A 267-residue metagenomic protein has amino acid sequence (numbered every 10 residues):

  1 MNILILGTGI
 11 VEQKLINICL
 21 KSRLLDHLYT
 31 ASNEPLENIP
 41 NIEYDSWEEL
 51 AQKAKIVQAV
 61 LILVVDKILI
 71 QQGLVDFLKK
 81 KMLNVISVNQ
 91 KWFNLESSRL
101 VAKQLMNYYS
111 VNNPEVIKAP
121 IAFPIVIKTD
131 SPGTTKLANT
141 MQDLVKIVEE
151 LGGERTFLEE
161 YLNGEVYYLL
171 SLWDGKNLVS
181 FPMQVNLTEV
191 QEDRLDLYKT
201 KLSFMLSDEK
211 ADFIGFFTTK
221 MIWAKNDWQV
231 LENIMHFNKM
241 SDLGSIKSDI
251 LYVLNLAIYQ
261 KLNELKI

Functional and structural regions predicted by a protein language model:
I3-L15: Glycine-rich adenosine-cofactor-binding loop
E12, A59-S98, S110-I117: A short, GP-enriched loop/loop-strand-helix hinge that lies immediately N-terminal to, or at the N-terminal rim
D26-N33: Short internal beta-strands
E37-A54: Glycine-rich, highly charged phosphate/nucleotide-binding loops
V88-K136, Q142: A conserved helix-loop-beta module that forms one wall/lid of the active-site cleft in ATP-utilizing catalytic domains
M106, I121-L137, E154-L169, Q184 (+2 more regions): ATP-grasp fold ATP-binding core
N112-P114, K136-Y168, S180-N186, V190-K210 (+2 more regions): Conserved ATP-binding module of the ATP-grasp superfamily
Y198-T218, I234-I267: Active-site "cap" helix and flanking loop/linker of ATP-utilizing ligase/carboxylase catalytic domains
